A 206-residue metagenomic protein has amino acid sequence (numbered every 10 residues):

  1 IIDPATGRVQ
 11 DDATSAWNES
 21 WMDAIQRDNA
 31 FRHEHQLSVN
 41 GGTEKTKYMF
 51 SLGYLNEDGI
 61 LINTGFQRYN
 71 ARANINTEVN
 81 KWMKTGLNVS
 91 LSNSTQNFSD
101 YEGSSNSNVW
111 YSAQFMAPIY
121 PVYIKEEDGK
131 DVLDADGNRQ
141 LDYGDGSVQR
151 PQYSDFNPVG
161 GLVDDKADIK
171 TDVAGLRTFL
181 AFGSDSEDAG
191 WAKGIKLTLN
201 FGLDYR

Functional and structural regions predicted by a protein language model:
I1-W17, G59-L61, N70, N74-G175 (+1 more regions): Surface-exposed loop/interface segments of Gram-negative outer-membrane beta-barrel transport/assembly proteins
R8-S38, L52-L61: Short strand-turn segments of transmembrane beta-barrel domains in outer membranes, especially the first one or two
I25-Q26, E34-N56, R72-E78, G86-N88 (+2 more regions): Predominantly transmembrane beta-strands of Gram-negative outer membrane beta-barrel pores used for transport
R32, T43-E44, N80, D185-A192: Outer-membrane beta-barrel channels and translocator barrels
R177-F179: One-face residue pattern on beta-strands with alternating periodicity enriched for small/polar residues
